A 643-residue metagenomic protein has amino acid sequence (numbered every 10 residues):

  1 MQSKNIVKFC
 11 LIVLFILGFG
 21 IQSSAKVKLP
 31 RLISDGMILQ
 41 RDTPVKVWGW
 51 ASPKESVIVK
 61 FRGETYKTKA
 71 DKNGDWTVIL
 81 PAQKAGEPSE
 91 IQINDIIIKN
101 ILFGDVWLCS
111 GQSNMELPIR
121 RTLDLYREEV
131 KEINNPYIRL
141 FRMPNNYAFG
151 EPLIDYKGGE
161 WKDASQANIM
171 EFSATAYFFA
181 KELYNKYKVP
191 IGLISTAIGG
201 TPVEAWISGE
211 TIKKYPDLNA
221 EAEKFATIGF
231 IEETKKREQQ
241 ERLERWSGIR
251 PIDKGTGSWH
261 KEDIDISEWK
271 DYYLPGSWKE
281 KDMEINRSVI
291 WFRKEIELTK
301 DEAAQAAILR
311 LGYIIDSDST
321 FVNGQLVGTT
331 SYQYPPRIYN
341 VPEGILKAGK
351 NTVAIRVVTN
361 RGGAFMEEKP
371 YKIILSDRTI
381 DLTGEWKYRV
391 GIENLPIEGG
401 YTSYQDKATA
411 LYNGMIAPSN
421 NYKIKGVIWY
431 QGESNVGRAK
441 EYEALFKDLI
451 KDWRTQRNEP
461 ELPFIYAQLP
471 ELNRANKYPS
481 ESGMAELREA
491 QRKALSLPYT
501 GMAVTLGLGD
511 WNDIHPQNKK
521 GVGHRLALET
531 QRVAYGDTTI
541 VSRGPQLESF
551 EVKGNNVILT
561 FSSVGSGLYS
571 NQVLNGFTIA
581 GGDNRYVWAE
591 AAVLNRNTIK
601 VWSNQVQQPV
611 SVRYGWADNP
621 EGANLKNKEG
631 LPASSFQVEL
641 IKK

Functional and structural regions predicted by a protein language model:
A25-P53, K99-C109, E116, R127 (+3 more regions): Non-catalytic, glycine-rich low-complexity segments
K26, L32-D105, R361-G363: Ser/Thr-rich low-complexity repeats and stalk/linker segments
R41-T43, M283-R287, I308, Q517 (+2 more regions): Surface beta-strand/loop "capping" patches
W48, W269, I296-G324, V353-I355: Aromatic-lined ligand-binding clefts that engage carbohydrates, nucleic acids, or primary amines
G63-G86, Y313, T320-K372: Beta-strand-rich ligand-recognition modules
T65, I558, V564-K643: C-terminal beta-sandwich/jelly-roll accessory domains of carbohydrate-active enzymes
G86-D95, T352-I355, V610-W616: Short, aromatic- and glycine-rich surface loops/edge beta-strands on solvent-exposed regions
I96-D163, I194-W278, K350-I424: An acidic-aromatic loop/edge-strand motif
